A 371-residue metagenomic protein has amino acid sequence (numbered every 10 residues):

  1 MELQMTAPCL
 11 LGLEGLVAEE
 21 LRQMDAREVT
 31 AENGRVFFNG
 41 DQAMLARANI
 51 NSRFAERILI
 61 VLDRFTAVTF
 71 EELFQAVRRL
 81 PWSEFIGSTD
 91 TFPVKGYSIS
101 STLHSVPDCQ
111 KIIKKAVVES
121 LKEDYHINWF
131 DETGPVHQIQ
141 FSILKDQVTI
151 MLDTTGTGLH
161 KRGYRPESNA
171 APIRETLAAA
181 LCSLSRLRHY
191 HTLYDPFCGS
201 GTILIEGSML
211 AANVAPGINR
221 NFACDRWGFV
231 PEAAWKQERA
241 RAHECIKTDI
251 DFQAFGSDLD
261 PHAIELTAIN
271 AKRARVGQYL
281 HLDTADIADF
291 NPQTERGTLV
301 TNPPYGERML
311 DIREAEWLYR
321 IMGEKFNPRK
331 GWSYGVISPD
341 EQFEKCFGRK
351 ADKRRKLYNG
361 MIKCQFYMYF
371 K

Functional and structural regions predicted by a protein language model:
E2-P135: Non-catalytic nucleic-acid substrate-recognition regions in nucleic-acid-modifying enzymes
C9, D258, S338: Short beta-strand/turn micro-motifs composed of small residues that flank or help shape donor/cofactor-binding pockets
Y97, L144-L184: Class I S-adenosyl-L-methionine
I99-T102, G158, P304-R308: A short, flexible beta-alpha/helix-coil linker loop
I173-P292, E307-R308, I312-E314: Conserved S-adenosyl-L-methionine
D286-K371: C-terminal catalytic and target-recognition region of SAM-dependent MTase-like enzymes, primarily methyltransferases
